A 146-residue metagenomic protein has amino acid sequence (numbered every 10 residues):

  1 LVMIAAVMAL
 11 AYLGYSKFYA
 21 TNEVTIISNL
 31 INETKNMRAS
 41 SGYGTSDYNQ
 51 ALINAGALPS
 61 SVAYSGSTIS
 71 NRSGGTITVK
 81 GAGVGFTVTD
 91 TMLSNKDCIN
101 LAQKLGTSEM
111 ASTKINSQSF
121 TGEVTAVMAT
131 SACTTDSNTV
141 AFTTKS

Functional and structural regions predicted by a protein language model:
L1-Y19, E23: N-terminal single-pass transmembrane signal-anchor helix
A11-Y15, I27-T45: N-terminal alpha-helical signal peptides/signal-anchor transmembrane segments
F18, N22-I31, S146: Outer-membrane beta-barrel proteins
A39-S146: Periplasmic/extracellular, small/polar-rich flexible segments of pilin-like filament-forming proteins
